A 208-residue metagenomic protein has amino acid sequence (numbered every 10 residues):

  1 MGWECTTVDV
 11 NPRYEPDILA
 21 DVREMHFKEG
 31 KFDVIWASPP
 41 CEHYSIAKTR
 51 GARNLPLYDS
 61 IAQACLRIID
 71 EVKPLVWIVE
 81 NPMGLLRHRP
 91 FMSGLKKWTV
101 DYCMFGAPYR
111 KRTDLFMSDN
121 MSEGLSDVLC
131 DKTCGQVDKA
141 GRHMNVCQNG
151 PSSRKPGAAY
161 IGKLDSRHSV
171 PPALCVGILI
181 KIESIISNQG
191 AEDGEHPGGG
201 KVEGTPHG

Functional and structural regions predicted by a protein language model:
M1, H207-G208: Accessible peptide chain termini
M1-E29, V34, M92-T99: Adenosine-cofactor binding site in Rossmann-like domains, unifying the SAM/SAH pocket of S-adenosylmethionine-dependent
M25-K31, C41-P206: Class I S-adenosyl-L-methionine
S38: Residues lining the SAM
